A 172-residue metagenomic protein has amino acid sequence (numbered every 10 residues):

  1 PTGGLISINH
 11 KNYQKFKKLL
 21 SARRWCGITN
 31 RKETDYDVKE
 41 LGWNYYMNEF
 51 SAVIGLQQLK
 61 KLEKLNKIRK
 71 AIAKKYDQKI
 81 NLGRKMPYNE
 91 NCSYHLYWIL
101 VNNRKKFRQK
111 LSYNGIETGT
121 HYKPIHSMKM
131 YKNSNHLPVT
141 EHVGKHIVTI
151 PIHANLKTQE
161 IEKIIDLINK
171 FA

Functional and structural regions predicted by a protein language model:
P1-I6: Glycine-rich phosphate-binding loop of ATP-grasp-fold ATP-dependent ligases
H10-A172: PLP-dependent aminotransferase class I/II
